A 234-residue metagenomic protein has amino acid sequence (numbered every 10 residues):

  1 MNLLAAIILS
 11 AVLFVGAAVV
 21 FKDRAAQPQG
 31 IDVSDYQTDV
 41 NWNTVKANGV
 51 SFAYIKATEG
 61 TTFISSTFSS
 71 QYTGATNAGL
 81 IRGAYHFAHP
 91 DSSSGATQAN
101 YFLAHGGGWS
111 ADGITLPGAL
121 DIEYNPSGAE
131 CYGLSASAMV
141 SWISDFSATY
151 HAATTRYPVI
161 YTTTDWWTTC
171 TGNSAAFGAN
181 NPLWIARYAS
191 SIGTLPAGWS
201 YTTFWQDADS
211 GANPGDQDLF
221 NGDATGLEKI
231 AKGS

Functional and structural regions predicted by a protein language model:
M1-A18: Fungal secretory targeting signals
V20-Q37, N43, S174-S234: Functionally critical loop-and-helix segments that line ligand-binding/catalytic clefts of soluble enzyme domains
F21-A153: Substrate-binding cleft of extracellular glycoside hydrolase catalytic domains
V33, I55, L120-I122, I160-T163 (+2 more regions): Conserved beta-strand positions
R82, R156-P158, L183: Hydrophobic anchor at the start of a short beta-strand that flanks the dinucleotide cofactor-binding loop
S94-T97, T168-A176: Glycine-rich, charge-decorated loop segments at or immediately adjacent to ligand/cofactor-binding or catalytic sites
P126-A129, W166-C170: Short, solvent-exposed loop/turn segments at secondary-structure junctions
T155-T169: Aromatic-lined carbohydrate-recognition surfaces of secreted/lumenal glycan-active proteins
